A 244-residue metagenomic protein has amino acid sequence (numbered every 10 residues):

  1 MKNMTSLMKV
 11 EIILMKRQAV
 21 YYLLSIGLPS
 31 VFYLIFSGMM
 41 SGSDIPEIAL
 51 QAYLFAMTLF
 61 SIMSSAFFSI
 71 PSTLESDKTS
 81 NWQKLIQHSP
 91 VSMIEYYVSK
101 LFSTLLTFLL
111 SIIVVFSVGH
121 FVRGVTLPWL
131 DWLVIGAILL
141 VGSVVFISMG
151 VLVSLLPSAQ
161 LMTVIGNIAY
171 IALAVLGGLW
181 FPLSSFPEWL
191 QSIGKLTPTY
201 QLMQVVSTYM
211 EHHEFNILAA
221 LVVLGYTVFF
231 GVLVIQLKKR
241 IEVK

Functional and structural regions predicted by a protein language model:
M1-M8, F146, E188-T199: Short, membrane-interfacial amphipathic segments enriched in basic
M4-K16, V205-V206: A short amphipathic helical element positioned immediately N-terminal to and/or at the very start of a transmembrane
L14-S43, L50-S69, L109-L110, G166-A174 (+1 more regions): Hydrophobic alpha-helical transmembrane segments of multi-pass membrane transport/permease proteins
I35-S41, S154-L196: Transmembrane helix segments
G38, G42, S76, H120 (+7 more regions): Transmembrane helix-loop junction
I45, T126, G177-F230, V243-K244: Membrane-interfacial helix-loop-helix junctions in multi-pass membrane proteins
L50-G119, I168: Hydrophobic alpha-helical transmembrane segments of multi-pass membrane transport proteins
M93, L101-V164, N216-L224, L233-I235: Alpha-helical transmembrane segments and their short interhelical loops
